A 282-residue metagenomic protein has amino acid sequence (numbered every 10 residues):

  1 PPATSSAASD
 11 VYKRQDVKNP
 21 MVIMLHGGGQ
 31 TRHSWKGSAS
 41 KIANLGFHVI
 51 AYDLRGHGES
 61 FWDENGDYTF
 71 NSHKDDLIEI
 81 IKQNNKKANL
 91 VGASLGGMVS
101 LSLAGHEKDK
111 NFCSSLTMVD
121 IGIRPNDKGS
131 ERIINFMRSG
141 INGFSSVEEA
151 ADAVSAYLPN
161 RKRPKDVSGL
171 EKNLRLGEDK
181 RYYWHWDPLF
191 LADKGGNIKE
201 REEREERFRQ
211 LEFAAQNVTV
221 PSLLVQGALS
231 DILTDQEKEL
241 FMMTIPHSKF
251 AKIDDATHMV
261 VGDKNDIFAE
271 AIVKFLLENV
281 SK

Functional and structural regions predicted by a protein language model:
P1-A8, Y12: Single conserved hydrophobic/aromatic residue that forms the stacking wall/gate of nucleotide- or nucleobase-binding
R14-E59: Conserved HGGG/HGGXW glycine-rich cap/lid loop of the alpha/beta-hydrolase fold
A39, N44, I50, L54-V91 (+2 more regions): Active-site loop/oxyanion-hole signature of alpha/beta-hydrolase fold enzymes
N84-G129: Conserved hydrolase catalytic core segment
S145-I198: Conserved alpha/beta-hydrolase catalytic His-Asp/Glu region
E178-M243: Conserved serine/cysteine hydrolase catalytic core
M243-H258: Catalytic histidine neighborhood in serine/cysteine hydrolases with alpha/beta-hydrolase-type architecture
A256-A269: Catalytic histidine-centered segment of alpha/beta-hydrolase-like enzymes
